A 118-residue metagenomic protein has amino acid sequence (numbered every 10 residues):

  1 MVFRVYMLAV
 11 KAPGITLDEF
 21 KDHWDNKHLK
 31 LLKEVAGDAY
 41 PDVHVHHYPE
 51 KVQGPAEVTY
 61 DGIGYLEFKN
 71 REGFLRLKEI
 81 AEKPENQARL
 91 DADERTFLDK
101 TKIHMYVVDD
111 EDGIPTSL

Functional and structural regions predicted by a protein language model:
M1-L118: Macromolecular interaction modules
